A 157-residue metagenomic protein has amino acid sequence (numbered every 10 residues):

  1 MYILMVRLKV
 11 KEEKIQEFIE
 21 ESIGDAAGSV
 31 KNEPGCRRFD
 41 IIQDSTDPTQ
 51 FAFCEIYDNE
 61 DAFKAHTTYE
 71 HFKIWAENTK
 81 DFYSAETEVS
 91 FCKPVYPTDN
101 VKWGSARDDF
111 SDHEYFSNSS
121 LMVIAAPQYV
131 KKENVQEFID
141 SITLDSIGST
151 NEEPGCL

Functional and structural regions predicted by a protein language model:
Y2-K9, R38-T67, S120-Y129, L157: Short, well-ordered beta-strand segments in beta-rich or mixed alpha/beta enzyme and ligand-binding folds
K9-F18, Y129-F138: Short, surface-exposed ligand-recognition loops at beta-strand->loop->(often short) alpha-helix junctions that present
E13, T46-P48, D58, E70 (+4 more regions): Short alpha-helical
F18, S22, S141-I142: Short amphipathic alpha-helix in the N-lobe of protein kinase catalytic domains
G24-R38, I56-C92, L144-L157: An amphipathic, aromatic/His-enriched active-site/gating alpha helix that lines ligand/cofactor pockets
D40-T49, W75-L121, L157: Glycine-rich beta-strand-turn "strand-cap" elements at beta-sheet edges
S117, Y129, D145: Flexible, substrate/cofactor-facing loop regions flanked by secondary structure within enzyme catalytic domains
